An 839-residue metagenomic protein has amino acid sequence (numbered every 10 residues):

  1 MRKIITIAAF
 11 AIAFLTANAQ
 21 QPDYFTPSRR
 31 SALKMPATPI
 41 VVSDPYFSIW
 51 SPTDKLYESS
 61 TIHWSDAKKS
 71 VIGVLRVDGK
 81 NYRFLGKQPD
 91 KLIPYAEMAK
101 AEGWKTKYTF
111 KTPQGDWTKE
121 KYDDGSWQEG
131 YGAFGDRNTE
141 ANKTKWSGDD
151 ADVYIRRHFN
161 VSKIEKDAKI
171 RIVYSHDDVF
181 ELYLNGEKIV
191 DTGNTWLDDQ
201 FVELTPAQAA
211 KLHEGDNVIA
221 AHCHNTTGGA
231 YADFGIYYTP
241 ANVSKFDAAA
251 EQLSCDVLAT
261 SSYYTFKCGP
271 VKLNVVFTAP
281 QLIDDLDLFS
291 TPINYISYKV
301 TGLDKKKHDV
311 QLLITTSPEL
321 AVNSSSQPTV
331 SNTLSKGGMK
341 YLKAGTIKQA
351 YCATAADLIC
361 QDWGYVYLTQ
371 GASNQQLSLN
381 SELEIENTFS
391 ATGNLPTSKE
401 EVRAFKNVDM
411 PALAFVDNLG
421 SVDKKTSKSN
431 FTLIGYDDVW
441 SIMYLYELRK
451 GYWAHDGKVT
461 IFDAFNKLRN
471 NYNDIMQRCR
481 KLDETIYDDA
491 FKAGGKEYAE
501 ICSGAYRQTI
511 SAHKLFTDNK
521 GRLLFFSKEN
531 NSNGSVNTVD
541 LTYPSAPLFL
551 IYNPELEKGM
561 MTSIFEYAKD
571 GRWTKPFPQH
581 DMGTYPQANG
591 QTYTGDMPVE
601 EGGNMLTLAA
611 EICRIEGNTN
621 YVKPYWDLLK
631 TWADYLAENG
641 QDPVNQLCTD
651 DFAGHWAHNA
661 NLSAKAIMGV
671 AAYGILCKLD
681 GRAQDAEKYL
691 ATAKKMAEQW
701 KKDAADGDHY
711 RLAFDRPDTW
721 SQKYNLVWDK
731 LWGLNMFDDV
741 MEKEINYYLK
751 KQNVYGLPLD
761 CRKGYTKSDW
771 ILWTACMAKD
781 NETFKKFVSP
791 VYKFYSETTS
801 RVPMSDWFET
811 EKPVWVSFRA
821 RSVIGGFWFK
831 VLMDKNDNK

Functional and structural regions predicted by a protein language model:
N18-T38, P89-K119, I219, A241-D247 (+2 more regions): Acidic/polar, glycine-enriched structural segments that form the non-catalytic walls/loops of the carbohydrate-binding
F25, A32-S65, E601, M605-L606 (+3 more regions): C-terminal capping/lid segments that line or modulate ligand- or cofactor-binding pockets
S48-T53, G73-R76, F266, S297-L303 (+9 more regions): Well-ordered alpha-helical scaffold segments within catalytic/enzyme domains
W127, A151, F159-I189, I219-A221: Aromatic-lined ligand-binding clefts that engage carbohydrates, nucleic acids, or primary amines
S175, E181-Y237: Beta-strand-rich ligand-recognition modules
L320-A321, T509-T517, P554-K575, R614 (+4 more regions): Long, well-ordered core segments of solenoidal/helical folds
G338-T397, E529-L541, P547-P554, W573 (+6 more regions): Extended ligand-binding clefts on enzyme/binding-domain cores
K428, H455-M476, G534-P643, N659-C677: Aromatic-rich carbohydrate-recognition surfaces in CAZymes
